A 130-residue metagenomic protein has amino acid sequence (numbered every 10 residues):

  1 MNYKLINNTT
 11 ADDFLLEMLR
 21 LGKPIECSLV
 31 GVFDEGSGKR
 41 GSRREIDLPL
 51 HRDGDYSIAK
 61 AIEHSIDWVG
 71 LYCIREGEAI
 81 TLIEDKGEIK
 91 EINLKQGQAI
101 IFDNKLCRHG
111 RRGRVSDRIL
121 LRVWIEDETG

Functional and structural regions predicted by a protein language model:
M1-Q96, K105-R118, V123-G130: Non-heme Fe(II) oxygenase catalytic core, chiefly the N-lobe of the double-stranded beta-helix
